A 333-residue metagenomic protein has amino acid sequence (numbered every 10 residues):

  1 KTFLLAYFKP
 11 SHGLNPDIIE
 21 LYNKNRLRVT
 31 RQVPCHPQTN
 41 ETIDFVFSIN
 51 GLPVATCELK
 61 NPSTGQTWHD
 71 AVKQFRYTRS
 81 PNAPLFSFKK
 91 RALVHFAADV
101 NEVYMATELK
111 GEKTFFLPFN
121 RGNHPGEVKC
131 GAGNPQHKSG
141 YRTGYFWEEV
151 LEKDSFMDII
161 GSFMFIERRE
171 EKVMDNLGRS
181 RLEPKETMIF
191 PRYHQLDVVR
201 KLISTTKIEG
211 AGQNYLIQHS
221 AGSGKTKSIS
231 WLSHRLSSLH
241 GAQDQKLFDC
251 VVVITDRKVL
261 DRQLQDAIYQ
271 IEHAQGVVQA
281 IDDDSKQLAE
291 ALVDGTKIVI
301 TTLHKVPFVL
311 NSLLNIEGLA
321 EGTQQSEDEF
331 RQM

Functional and structural regions predicted by a protein language model:
K1-C250, V259, Q263-Q275, D294 (+4 more regions): ATP-dependent helicase/translocase motor core
V253-T255: Short beta-strand-centered segment that lines the nucleotide-binding/catalytic pocket of NTP-utilizing
K258, Q279-A289, L303-F308: Conserved helicase motor
D284-V299, L313-E317: Conserved motor-coupling elements within RecA-like helicase/translocase cores
T296-V299, L303, Q332: Conserved phosphate-chemistry cores used by DNA topoisomerases
